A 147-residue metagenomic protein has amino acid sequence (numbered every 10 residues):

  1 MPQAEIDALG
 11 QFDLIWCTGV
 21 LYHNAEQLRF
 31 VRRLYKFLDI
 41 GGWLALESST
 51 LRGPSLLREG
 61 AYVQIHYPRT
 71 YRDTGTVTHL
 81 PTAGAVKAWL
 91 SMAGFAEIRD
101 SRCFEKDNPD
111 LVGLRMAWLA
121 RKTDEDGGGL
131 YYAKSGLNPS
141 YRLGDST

Functional and structural regions predicted by a protein language model:
P2-G10: Short conserved loop adjoining the S-adenosyl-L-methionine
D13: Conserved acidic residues
W16: A conserved beta-strand element that flanks and buttresses the S-adenosyl-L-methionine
V20-L21: Hydrophobic adenine-recognition pocket in adenosine-nucleotide-binding enzymes
L28-W43, T50: A short glycine-rich, Lys/Arg-flanked "PGG" loop and its adjoining helix->strand segment in the class I
W43-P68: Conserved class I S-adenosyl-L-methionine
T76-G94: Short alpha-helix
A93-T147: Core SAM-dependent methyltransferase catalytic element
